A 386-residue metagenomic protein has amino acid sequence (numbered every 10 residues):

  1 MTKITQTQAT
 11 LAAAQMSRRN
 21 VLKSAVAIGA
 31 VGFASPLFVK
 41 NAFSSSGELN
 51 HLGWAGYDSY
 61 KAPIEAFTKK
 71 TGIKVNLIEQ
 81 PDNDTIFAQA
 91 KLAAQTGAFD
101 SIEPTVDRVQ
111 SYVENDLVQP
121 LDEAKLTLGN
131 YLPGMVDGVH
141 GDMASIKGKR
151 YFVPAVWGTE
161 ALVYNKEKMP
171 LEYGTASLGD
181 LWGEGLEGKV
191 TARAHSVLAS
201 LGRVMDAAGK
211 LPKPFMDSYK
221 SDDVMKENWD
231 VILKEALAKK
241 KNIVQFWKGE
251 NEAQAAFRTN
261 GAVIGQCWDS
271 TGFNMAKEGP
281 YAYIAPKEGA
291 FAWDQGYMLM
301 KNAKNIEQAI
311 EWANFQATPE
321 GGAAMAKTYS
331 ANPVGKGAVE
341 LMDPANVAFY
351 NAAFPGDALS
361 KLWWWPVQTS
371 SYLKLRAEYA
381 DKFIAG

Functional and structural regions predicted by a protein language model:
M1-N20, A27, V31: N-terminal secretory signal peptides
F43, F291, Q295, M300-K361: Mature extracytoplasmic/periplasmic domains
S45-S111: Early extracytoplasmic/lumenal segment of secretory-pathway proteins
D58-Y60, E103-V106, V113-Q254: Extracytoplasmic ligand-binding site segments that recognize negatively charged/polar headgroups
A98-E103, F246, V263-W268: Paired acidic/hydrophobic, glycine-rich loop segments that form the ligand-binding mouth/hinge of periplasmic-binding
V109-S111, R258, G265-P280: A ligand-binding cleft/hinge motif common to bilobed small-molecule-binding domains
D230-K239, K277-K301: Periplasmic-binding protein-like
G356-G386: Conserved C-terminal helix/tail region of periplasmic/extracytoplasmic solute-binding proteins
